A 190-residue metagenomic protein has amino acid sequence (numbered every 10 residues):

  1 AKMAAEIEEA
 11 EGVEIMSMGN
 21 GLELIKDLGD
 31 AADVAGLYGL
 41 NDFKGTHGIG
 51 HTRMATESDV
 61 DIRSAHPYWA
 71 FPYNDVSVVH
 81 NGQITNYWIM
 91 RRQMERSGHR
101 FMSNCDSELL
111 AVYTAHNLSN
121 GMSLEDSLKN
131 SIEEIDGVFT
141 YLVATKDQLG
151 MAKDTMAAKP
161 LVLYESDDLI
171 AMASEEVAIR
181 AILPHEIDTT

Functional and structural regions predicted by a protein language model:
A1-T190: Conserved short alpha-helical segments that host acidic/polar catalytic motifs at enzyme active sites
